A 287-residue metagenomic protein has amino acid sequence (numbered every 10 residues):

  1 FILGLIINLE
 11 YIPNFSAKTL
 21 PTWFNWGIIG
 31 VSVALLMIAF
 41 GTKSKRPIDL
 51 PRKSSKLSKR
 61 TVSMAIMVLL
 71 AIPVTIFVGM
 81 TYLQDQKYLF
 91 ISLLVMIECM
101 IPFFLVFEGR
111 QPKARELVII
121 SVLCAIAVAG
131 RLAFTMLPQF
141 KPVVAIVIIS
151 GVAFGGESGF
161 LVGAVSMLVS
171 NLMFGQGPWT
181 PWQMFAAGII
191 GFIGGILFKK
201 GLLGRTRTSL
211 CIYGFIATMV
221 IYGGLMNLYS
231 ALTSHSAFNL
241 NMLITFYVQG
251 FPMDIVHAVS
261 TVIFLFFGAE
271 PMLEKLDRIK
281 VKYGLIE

Functional and structural regions predicted by a protein language model:
L5-V33, F40, I48-L94, T180-W182 (+1 more regions): Membrane-embedded alpha-helical hairpins and interfacial helices in multi-pass inner-membrane proteins
W26-S32, S92-C99, K141-S150, M184-I189: Membrane-embedded alpha-helical segments of multi-pass membrane proteins, especially the transmembrane helices
A34-S44, P102-L105: Alpha-helical transmembrane segments
M96-L117, S121: Helix-loop-helix hairpins and the membrane-proximal interhelical loops of multi-pass alpha-helical transport proteins
P102-V106, V143-G159, I193-L197: Generic transmembrane alpha-helix motif of multi-pass integral membrane proteins
K113-L123, V144-I146, Q183-A186, S209-C211: Cytoplasmic-side transmembrane-helix entry/capping segments in multi-pass membrane proteins
I119-A127, G151, G159-V162, S166 (+6 more regions): Alpha-helical transmembrane segments in multi-pass membrane proteins
V128-V144, A164-F198: Interfacial aromatic-anchored transmembrane helix boundaries in multi-pass membrane proteins
